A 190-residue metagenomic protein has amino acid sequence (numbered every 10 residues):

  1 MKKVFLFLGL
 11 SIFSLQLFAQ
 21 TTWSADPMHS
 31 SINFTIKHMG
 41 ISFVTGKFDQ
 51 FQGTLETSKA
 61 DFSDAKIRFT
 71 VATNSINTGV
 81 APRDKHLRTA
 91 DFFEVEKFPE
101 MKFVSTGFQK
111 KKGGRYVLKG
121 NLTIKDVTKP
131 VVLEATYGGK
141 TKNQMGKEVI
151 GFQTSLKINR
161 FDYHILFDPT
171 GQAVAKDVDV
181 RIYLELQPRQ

Functional and structural regions predicted by a protein language model:
M1-V4: Positively charged n-region of N-terminal signal peptides that target proteins for export
L6-L10: Sec-dependent N-terminal signal peptides
I12-F13, L186: Alpha-helical transmembrane segments and their juxtamembrane interfaces
F13-A19: Sec/Tat signal peptide C-region and signal peptidase I cleavage site
A19-Q190: Low-complexity, acidic/polar, glycine-enriched regions of mature
